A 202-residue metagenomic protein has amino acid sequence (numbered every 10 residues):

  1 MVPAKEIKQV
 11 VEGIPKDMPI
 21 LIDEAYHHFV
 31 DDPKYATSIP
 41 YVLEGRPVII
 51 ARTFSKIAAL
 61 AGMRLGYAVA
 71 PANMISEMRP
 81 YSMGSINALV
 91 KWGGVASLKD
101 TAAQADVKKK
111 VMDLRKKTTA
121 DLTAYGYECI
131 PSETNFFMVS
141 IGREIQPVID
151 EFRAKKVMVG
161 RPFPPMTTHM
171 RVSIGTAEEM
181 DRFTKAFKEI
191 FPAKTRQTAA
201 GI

Functional and structural regions predicted by a protein language model:
M1-I20, E24-I57: Active-site pre-lysine segment of PLP-dependent enzymes
I22, I50, P131, V159-R161: Hydrophobic residues in well-ordered beta-strands that form the structural core
P47-T123, Y127-I130: PLP-dependent aminotransferase class I/II
G62, E133-T134, P165-T168: Short acidic/glycine-enriched loop/turn segments that link adjacent beta-strands
A70, V139-R143, I174-T176: Short beta-strand-to-loop capping motifs
M112, D121-K155: Conserved PLP-binding catalytic core of the aspartate aminotransferase-like
E151-V159, F163-I202: PLP-dependent enzyme catalytic core of the Aspartate aminotransferase-like
